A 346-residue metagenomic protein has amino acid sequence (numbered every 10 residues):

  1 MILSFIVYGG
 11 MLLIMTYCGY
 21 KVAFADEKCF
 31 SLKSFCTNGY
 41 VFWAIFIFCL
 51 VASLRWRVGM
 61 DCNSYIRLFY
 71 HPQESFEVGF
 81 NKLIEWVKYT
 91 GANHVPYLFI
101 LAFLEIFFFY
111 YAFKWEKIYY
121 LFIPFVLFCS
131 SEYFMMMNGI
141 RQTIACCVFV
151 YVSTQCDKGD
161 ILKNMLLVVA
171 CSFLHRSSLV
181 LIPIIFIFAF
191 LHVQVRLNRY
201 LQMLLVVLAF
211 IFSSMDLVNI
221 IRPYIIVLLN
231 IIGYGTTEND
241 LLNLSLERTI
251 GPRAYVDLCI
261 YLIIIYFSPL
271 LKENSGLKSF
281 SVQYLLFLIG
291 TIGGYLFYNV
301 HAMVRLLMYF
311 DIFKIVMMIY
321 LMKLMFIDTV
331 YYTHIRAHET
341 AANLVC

Functional and structural regions predicted by a protein language model:
M1, G19-A102, R336: TM-lumen/periplasm interface segments of multi-pass membrane proteins, especially the first transmembrane helix
G39, V58, N63-R67, E74-N81 (+1 more regions): Alpha-helical transmembrane segments and terminal signal-anchor/GPI-anchor hydrophobic tails, characterized by long
I100-E116: Transmembrane-helix motifs of polytopic, lipid-linked glycan transferases
F113-C129: Transmembrane-helix signature of polytopic, membrane-embedded enzymes that assemble or transfer cell-envelope glycans
E132, K163-I187, T291: Membrane-interface alpha helices of multi-pass inner-membrane proteins
M137-T143: Short acidic/glycine- and proline-prone juxtamembrane loop motifs at membrane-interface regions of multi-pass membrane
F149-K163: Membrane-interface transmembrane helices that cradle and orient dolichyl/undecaprenyl
Y332-L344: Conserved small/polar residues in nucleotide/adenosyl-binding loops
